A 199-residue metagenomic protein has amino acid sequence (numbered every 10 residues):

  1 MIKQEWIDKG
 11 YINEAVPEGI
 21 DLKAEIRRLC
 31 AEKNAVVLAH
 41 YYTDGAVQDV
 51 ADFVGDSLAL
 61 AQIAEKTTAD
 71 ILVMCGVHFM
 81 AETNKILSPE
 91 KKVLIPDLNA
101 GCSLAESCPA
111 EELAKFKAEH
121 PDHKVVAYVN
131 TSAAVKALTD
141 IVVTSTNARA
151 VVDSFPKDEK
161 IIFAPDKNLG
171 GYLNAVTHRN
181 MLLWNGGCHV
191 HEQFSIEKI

Functional and structural regions predicted by a protein language model:
M1-I199: Active-site loop-to-helix "anion-binding N-cap" substructures in soluble metabolic enzymes
